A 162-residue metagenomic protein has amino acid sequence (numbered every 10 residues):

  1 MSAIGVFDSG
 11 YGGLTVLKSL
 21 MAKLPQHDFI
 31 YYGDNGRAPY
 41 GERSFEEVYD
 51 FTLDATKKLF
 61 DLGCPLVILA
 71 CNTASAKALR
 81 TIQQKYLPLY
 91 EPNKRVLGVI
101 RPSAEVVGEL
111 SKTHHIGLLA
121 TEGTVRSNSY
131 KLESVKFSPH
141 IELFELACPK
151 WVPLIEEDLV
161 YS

Functional and structural regions predicted by a protein language model:
M1-S162: Non-catalytic structural scaffold of enzyme domains
